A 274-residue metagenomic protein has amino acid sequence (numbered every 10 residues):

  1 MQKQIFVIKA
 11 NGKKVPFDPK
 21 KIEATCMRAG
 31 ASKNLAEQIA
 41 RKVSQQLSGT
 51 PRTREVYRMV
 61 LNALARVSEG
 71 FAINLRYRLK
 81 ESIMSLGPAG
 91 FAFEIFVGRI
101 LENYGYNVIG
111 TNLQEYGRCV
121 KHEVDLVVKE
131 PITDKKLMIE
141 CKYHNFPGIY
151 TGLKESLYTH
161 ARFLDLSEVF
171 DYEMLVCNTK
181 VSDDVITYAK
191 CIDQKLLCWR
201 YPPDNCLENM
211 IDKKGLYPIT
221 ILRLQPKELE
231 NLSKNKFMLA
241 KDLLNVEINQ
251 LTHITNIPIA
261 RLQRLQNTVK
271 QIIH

Functional and structural regions predicted by a protein language model:
M1-L86: Long, C-terminal-biased catalytic regions of enzyme "large/alpha" subunits
K21, A92, R223-L224: Alpha-helix N-cap/N′ positions at the starts of helices
E37, R41, N112, V246: RNA-recognition motif
V60, S68-L216, S233-K234: Intrinsically disordered, low-complexity Ser/Thr/Pro/Gly-rich regulatory segments
V97, Y104, M210-H274: C-terminal extensions
